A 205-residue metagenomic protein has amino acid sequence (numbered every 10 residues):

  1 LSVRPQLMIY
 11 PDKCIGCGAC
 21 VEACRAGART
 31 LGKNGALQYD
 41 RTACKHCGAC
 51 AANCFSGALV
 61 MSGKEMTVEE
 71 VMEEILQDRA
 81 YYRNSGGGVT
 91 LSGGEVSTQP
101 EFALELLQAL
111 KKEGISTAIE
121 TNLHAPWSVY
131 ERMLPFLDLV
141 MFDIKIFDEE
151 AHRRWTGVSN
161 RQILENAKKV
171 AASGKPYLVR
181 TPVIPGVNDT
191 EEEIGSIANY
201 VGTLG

Functional and structural regions predicted by a protein language model:
L1-M8, D12, G18: N-terminal cysteine/histidine-rich coordination modules
L1-S2, A19-Y39, A49-K64: Iron-sulfur cluster-binding cysteine motifs and their immediate structural context in ferredoxin-like electron-transfer
R4-I9, A26, N34-A36, S56 (+2 more regions): Short, solvent-exposed beta-strand edge segments and adjacent coil->beta transition regions
I9-P11, Y39-D40, S92-G93: Thr-Gly-centered strand-to-loop micro-motif
R29-L37, T42, L59-E70, E74-R83 (+1 more regions): Fe-S ferredoxin-like electron-transfer domains and their immediately adjacent linker/connector regions across
E69-G205: Conserved AdoMet/S-adenosylmethionine-binding subsite of the radical SAM
